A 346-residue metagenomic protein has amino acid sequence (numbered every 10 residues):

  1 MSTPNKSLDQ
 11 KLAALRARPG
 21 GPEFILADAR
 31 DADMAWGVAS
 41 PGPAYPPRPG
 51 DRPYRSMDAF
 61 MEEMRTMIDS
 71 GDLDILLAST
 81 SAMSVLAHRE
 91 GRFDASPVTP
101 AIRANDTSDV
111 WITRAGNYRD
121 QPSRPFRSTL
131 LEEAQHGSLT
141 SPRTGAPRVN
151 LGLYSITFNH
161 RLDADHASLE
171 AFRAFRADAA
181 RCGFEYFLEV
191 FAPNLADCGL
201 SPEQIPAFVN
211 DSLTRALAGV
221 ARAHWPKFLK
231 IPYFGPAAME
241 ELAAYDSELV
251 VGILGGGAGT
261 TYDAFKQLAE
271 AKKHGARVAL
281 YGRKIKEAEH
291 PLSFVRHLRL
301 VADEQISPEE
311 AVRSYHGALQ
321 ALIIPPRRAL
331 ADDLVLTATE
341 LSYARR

Functional and structural regions predicted by a protein language model:
M1-H160, P308-E309, H316-P326, T339 (+1 more regions): Alpha/beta catalytic barrel-like cores
A29-D33, S81, R103-D109, T157-R161 (+4 more regions): Active-site beta-loop-alpha junctions enriched in small/polar residues
D72, A95-T99, R222-W225, A244-G252 (+1 more regions): Glycine-enriched alpha-helix->loop->beta-strand junction motifs that scaffold or abut catalytic
I75-T80, R103, S155-S168, E185-F187 (+1 more regions): Catalytic beta/alpha-barrel core
A82-R92, W111-R114, L162-D178, Y233-D246 (+2 more regions): Active-site-adjacent beta->alpha loops and helix N-cap segments on the catalytic face of soluble alpha/beta enzymes
E189, G282, L298: Conserved, mostly hydrophobic/aromatic
G256-A258, H274-P291: Glycine-rich phosphate-binding active-site loops on the catalytic face of alpha/beta enzymes
K272, K286-A338: C-terminal helical cap(s) of enzyme catalytic domains, especially alpha/beta-barrels
